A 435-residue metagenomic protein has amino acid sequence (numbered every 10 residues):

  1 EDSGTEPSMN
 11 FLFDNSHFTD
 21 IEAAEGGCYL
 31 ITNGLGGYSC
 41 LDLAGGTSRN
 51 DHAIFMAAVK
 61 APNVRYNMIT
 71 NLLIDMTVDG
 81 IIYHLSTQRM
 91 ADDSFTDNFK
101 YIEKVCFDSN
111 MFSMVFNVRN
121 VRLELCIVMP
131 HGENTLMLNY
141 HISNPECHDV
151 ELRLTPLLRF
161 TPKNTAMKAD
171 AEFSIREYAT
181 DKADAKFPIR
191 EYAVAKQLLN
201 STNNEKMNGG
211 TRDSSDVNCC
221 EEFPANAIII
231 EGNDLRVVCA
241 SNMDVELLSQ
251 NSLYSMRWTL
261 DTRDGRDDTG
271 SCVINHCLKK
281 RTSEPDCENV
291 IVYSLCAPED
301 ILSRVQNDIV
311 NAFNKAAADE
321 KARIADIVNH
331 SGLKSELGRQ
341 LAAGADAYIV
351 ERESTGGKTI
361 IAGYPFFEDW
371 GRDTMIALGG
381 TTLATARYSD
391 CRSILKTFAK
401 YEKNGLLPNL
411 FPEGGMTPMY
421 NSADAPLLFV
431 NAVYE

Functional and structural regions predicted by a protein language model:
E1-E435: Acidic, mature catalytic/reactive cores of soluble proteins
